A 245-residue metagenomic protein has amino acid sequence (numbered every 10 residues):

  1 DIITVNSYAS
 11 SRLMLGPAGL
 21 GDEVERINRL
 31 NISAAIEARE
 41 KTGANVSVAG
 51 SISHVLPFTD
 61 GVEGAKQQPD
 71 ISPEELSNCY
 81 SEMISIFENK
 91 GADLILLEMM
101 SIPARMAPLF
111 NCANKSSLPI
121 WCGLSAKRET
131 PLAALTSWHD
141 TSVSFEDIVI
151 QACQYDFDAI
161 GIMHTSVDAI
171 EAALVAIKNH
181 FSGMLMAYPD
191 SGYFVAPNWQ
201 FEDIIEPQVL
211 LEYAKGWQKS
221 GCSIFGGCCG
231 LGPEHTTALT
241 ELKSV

Functional and structural regions predicted by a protein language model:
D1-V245: Domain-level signal for soluble alpha/beta catalytic cores
